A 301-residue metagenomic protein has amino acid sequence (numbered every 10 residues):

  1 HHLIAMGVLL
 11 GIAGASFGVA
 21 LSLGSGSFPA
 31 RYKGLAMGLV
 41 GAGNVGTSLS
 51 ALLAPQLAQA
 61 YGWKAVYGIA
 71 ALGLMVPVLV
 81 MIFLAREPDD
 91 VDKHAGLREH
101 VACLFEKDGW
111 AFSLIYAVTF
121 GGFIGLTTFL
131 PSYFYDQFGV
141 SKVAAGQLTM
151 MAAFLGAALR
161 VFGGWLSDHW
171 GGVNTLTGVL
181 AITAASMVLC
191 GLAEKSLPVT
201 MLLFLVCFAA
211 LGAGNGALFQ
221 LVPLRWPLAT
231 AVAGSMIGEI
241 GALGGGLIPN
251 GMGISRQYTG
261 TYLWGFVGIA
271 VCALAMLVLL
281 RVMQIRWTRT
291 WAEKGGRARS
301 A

Functional and structural regions predicted by a protein language model:
M6-G43: Cytoplasmic helix-loop-helix junction between adjacent transmembrane helices in 12-TM secondary transporters
G34-L52, G238-I248: Glycine-rich segments within core transmembrane alpha-helices of 12-TM secondary carriers
L39-A85: Helix-loop-helix hairpin linking two adjacent transmembrane segments in secondary transporters
P55-G62, F134-Y135, L166-S167, G251-G260: Interfacial helix-cap and linker-helix signal at transmembrane-aqueous boundaries of multi-pass secondary transporters
P88-S113, R299: Juxtamembrane intracellular "pre-TM" segments in multi-pass secondary transporters
K107-V161: Extracytoplasmic gate region of multi-pass secondary transporters
L159-G171: Helix-to-loop junctions at the C-terminal end of transmembrane segments in multipass secondary transporters
W170-L218: C-terminal transmembrane helical hairpin of 12-TM major facilitator-type secondary transporters
